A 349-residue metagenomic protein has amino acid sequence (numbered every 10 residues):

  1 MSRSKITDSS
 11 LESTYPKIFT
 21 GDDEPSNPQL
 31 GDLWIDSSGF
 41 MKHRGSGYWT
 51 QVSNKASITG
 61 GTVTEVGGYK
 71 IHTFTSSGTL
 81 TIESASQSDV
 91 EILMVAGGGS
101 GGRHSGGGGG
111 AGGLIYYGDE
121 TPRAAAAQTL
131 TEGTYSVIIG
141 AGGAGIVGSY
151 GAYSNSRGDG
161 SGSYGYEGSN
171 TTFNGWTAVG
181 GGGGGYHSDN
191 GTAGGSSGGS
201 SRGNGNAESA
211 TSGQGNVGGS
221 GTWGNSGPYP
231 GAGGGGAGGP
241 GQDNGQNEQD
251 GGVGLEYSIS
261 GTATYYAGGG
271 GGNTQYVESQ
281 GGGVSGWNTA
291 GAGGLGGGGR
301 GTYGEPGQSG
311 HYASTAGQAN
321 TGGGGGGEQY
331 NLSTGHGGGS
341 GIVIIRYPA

Functional and structural regions predicted by a protein language model:
S2-S38: Extracellular/surface-exposed low-complexity repeats and stalk/linker segments enriched in Gly/Pro and small polar
R3, S46-A349: Low-complexity, glycine/proline-biased repetitive segments and flexible coils/loops
F40-H43: Short linear proline/tyrosine/threonine-rich motifs used for host-factor recruitment and membrane trafficking/assembly
